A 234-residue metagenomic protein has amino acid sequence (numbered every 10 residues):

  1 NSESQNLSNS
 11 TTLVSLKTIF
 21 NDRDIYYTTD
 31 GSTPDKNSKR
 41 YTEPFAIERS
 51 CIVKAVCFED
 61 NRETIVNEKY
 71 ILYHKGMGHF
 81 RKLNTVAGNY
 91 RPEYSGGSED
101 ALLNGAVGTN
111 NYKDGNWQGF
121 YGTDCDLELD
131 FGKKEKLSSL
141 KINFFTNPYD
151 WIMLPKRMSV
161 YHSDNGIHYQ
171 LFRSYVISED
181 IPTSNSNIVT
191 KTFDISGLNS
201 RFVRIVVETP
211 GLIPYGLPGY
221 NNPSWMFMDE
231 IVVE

Functional and structural regions predicted by a protein language model:
N1-C125, F145: Short, compositionally stereotyped local motifs that mark structural "simplifiers"
S8, K17-I19, E48, Y73-H74 (+7 more regions): A structural detector for beta-sheet-dominated domains
I47, E179-S186: Short proline/glycine- and polar residue-rich coil/turn motifs
S50-V53, I71-L72, G78-H79, P155 (+3 more regions): Glycine-rich loops and low-complexity Gly/Arg-rich segments that provide flexible linkers or classic glycine-based
T85-G88, Y175-V176, Y220-N222: Short intrinsically disordered coil segments
T109-R173, N187-E234: Aromatic, loop-rich ligand-recognition surfaces of beta-strand-rich domains
L171-I181: Solvent-exposed serine/threonine-rich low-complexity stretches and specific carbohydrate-binding patches
